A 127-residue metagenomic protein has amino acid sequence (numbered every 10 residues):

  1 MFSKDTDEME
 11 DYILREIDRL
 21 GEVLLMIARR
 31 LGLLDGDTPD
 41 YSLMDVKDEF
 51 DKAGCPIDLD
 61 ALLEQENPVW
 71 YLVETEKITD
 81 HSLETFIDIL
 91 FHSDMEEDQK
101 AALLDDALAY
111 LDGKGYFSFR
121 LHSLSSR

Functional and structural regions predicted by a protein language model:
M1-T79, A109-Y110, S125-S126: N-terminal alpha-helical interaction modules that lie
N67-A102: Charged low-complexity stretches with an acidic bias
I89-R127: Amphipathic alpha-helical binding modules
